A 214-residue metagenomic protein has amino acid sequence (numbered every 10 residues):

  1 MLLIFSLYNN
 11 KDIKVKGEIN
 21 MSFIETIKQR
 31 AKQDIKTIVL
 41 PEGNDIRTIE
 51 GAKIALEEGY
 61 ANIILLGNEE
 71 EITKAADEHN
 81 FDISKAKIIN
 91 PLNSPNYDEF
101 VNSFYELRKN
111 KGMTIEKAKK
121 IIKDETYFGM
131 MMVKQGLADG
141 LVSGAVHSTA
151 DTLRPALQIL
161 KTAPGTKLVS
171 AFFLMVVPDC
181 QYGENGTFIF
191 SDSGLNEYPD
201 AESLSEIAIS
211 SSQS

Functional and structural regions predicted by a protein language model:
M1-N20: Short, Lys/Arg-enriched N-terminal segments with co-localized hydrophobic residues within the first ~10-30 amino acids
N20-S214: Anion-binding alpha/beta catalytic cores of soluble intermediary-metabolism enzymes, centered on
